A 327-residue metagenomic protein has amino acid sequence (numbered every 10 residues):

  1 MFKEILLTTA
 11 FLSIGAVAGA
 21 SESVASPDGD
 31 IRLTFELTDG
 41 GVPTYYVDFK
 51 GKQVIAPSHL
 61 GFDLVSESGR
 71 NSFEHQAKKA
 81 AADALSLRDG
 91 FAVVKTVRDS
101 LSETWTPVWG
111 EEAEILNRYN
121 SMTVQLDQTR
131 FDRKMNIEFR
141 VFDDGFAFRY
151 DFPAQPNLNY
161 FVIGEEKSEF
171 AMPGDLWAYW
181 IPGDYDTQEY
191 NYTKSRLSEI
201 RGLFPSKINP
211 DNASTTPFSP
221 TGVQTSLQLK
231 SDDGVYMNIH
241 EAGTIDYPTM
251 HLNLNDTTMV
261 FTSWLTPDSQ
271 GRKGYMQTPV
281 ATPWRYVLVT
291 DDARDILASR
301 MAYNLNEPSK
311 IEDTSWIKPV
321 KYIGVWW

Functional and structural regions predicted by a protein language model:
F2-T8: Sec-dependent signal peptide recognition, specifically the positively charged N-region followed immediately by
T9-G19: Hydrophobic h-region of N-terminal signal peptides that target proteins for export in Gram-negative bacteria
S21-K310: N-terminal accessory beta-strand-rich subdomains and adjacent acidic, glycine-rich linkers that precede catalytic cores
T282-P283, K318-V320: Short coil/turn connectors at secondary-structure junctions
D313: Conserved catalytic cores of very large enzyme subunits
K321-V325: Hydrophobic faces of well-ordered beta-strands that scaffold small-molecule active sites in alpha/beta enzyme cores
